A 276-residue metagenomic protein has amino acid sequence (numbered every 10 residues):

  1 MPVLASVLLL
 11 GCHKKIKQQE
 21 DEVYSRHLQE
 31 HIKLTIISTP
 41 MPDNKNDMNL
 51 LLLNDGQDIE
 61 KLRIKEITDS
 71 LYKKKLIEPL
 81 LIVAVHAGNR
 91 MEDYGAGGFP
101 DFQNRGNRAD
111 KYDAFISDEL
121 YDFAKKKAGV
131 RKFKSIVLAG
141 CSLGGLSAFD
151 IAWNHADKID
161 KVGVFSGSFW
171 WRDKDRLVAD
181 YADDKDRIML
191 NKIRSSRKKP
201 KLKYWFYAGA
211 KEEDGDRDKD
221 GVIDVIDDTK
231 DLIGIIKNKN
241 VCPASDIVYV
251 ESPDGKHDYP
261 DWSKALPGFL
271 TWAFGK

Functional and structural regions predicted by a protein language model:
L4-K17: Bacterial Sec-dependent signal peptides at the C-terminal "C-region" and cleavage site
K15-K276: Non-catalytic cap/lid and distal C-terminal segments of serine-dependent acyl enzymes
